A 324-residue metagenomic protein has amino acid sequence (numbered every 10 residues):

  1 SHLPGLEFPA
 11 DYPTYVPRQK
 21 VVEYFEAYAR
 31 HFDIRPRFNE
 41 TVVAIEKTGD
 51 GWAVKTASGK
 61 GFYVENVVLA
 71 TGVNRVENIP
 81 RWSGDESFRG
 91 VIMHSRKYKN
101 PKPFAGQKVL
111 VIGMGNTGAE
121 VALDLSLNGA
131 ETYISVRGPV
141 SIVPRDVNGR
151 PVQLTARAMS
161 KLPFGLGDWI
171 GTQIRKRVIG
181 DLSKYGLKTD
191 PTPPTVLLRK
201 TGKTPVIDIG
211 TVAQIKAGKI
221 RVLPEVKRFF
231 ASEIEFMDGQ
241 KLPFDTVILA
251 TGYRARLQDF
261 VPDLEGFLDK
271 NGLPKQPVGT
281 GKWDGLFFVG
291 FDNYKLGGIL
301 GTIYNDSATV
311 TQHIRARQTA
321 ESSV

Functional and structural regions predicted by a protein language model:
S1-E7, R35: Redox-cofactor-proximal catalytic regions of oxidoreductases
E7-P13: A short acidic, helix-capping loop that chelates divalent metal ions and anchors anionic groups
P13-N116, E120-L123, L127-D146, R150 (+1 more regions): Flavin (primarily FAD) cofactor-binding/catalytic cores of flavoenzymes
